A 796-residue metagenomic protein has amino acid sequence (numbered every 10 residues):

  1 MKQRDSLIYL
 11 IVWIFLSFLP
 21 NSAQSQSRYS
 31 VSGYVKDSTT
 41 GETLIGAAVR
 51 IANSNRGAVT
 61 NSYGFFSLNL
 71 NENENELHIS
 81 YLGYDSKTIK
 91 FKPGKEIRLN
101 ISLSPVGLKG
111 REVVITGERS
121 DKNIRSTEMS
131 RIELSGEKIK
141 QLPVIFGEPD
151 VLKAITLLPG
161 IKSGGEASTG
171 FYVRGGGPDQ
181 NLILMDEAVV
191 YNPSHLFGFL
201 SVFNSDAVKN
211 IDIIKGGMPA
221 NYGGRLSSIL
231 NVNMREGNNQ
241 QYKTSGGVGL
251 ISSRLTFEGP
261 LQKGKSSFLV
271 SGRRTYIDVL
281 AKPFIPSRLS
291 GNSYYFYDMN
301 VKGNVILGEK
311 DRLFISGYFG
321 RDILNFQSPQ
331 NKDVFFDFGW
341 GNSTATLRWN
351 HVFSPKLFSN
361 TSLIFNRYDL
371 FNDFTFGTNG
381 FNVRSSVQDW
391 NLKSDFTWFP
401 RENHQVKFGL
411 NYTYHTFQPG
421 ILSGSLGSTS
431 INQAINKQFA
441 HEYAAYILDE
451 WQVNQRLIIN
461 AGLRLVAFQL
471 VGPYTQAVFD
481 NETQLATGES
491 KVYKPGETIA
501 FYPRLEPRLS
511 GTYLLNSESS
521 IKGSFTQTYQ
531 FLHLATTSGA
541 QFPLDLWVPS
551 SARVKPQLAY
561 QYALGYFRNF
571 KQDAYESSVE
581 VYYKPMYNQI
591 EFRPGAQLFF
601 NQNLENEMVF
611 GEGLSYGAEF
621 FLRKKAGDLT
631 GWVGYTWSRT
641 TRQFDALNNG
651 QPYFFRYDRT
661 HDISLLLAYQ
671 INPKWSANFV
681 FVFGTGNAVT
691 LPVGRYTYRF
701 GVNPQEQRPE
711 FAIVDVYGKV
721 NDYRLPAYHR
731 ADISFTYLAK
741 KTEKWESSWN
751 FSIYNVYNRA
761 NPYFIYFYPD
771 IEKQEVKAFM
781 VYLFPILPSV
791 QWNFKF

Functional and structural regions predicted by a protein language model:
Y34-T40, A47-A52, H78-Y84, G94-P143 (+4 more regions): Short, acidic, small-residue-rich periplasmic hinge/interaction motif at the N-terminus of Gram-negative outer-membrane
F66-N69, Q141-P143, A188-K215: Short acidic/polar hinge/loop motifs at secondary-structure boundaries that mediate gating or recognition
G249-R274, S287-I323, D337-T361, P400-R401 (+2 more regions): Transmembrane beta-barrel wall of Gram-negative outer-membrane proteins
Y295, K674, F683-F711, L725-D732 (+1 more regions): C-terminal beta-signal and adjacent terminal beta-strands/loops of Gram-negative outer-membrane beta-barrel proteins
I323, D369, T416-G427, Q469-G488 (+6 more regions): Surface-exposed extracellular loop regions of Gram-negative outer-membrane beta-barrel proteins, predominantly
D389-D395, A434, E442-A444, P549-K555 (+5 more regions): Outer membrane beta-barrel strand-and-loop segments of large Gram-negative receptors, especially TonB-dependent
G409-N516, F531, L647: Signature of Gram-negative outer-membrane beta-barrel scaffolds
Y582-P585, L604-T690: Gram-negative outer-membrane beta-barrel transporters
